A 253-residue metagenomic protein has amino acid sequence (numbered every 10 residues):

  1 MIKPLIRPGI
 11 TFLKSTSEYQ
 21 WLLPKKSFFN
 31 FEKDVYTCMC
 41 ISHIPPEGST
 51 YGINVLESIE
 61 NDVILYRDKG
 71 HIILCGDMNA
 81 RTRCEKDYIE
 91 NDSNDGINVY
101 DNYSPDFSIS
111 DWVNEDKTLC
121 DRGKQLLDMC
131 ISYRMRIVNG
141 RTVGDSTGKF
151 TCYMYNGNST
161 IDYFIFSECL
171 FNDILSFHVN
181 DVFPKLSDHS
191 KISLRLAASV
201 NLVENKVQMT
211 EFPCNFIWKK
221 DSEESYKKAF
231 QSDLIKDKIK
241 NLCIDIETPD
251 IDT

Functional and structural regions predicted by a protein language model:
M1-S42, N180: Structured beta-strand-rich core segments of catalytic domains in phosphoester-bond hydrolases
R7-G9, F29-E32, P46-S49, R81-C84 (+4 more regions): Eukaryotic short linear interaction motifs
G9-L13, L23-F29, D62-L65, L127 (+2 more regions): Beta-strand elements of modular eukaryotic interaction domains
F12-S15, Y51-V55, E85-I89, F177-V179 (+1 more regions): Short coil/turn segments at secondary-structure boundaries
S15-Q20, I44-S58: Active-site beta-loop-alpha junctions of metal-dependent nucleic acid enzymes, especially the RNase H-like/DDE
L23-T37, I73-L74, G96-I97, N156-T253: Surface polyanion/phosphate-binding segment centered on an Asp-His-Pro turn
S42-I44, D77-M78: Active-site metal-binding loops of divalent metal-dependent hydrolases
V55-I161, F166, D233, D237-K240 (+1 more regions): Metal-dependent phosphoesterases centered on the DNase I-like endonuclease/exonuclease/phosphatase
